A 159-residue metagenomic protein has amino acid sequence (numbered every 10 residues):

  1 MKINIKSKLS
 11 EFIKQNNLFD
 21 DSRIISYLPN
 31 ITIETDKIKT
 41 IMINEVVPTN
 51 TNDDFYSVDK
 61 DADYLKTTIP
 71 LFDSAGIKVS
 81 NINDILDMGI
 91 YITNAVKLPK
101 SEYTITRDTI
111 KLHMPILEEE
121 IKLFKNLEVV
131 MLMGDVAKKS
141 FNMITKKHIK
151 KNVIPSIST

Functional and structural regions predicted by a protein language model:
M1-P70: Active-site and ligand/interface coordination hotspots across diverse enzymes and nucleic-acid-associated assemblies
M1-S7, N17-R23, L98-T159: Glycine/proline-rich loop-helix segments at beta-alpha junctions forming the active-site rim of enzyme cores
S26-N30, K78, P115-E119: A generic local structural motif
E34, D84, E120-L123: Structural alpha-helical scaffold elements that stabilize or flank donor/cofactor-binding regions in carbohydrate
D36, M88, K125: Structured loop/turn residues at beta-strand edges in well-structured enzyme cores
K39, G89, V129: Residues at the starts of beta-strands that form the adenosine-phosphate
I43-E45, T93-A95, L132-D135: Short His-Asn-centered micro-motif
S57-T109: Short, surface-exposed acidic-centric catalytic microdomains
